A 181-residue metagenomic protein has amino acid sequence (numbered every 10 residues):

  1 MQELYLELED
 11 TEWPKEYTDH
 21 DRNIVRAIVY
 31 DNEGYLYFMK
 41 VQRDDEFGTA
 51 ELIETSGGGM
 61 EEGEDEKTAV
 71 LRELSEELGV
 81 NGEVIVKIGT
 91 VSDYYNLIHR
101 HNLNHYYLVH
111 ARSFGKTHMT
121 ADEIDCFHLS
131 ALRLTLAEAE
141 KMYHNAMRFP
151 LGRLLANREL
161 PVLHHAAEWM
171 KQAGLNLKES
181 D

Functional and structural regions predicted by a protein language model:
M1-R26, N32: Acidic, metal-coordinating catalytic segment for phosphate/diphosphate chemistry, firing primarily on the Nudix
D21, E62, E66, G152 (+1 more regions): Hydrophobic (often cysteine-bearing) scaffold residues that line and stabilize catalytic clefts of nucleotide/cofactor
R22, A50-T55, N102-N104, C126: Short connector loops at helix/strand junctions that flank enzyme active sites, especially segments positioning acidic
R26-I28, Y35-L36, Y106-L108: Residues embedded in well-ordered beta-strands
Y35-E76: Conserved Nudix-box catalytic region and its N-terminal flanking loop in Nudix hydrolases and closely related
K40, G89-S92: Generic short beta-strand segments
M60-E83, V91-N145: Unchanged
K116, E123-D181: Nudix hydrolase/Nudix homology domain
